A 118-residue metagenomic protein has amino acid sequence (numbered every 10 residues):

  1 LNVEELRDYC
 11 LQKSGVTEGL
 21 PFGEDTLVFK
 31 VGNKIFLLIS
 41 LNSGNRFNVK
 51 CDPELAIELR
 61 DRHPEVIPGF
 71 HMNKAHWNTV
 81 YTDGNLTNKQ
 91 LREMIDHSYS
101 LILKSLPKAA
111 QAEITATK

Functional and structural regions predicted by a protein language model:
L1-K118: Charge-dense, helix-prone N-terminal extensions
